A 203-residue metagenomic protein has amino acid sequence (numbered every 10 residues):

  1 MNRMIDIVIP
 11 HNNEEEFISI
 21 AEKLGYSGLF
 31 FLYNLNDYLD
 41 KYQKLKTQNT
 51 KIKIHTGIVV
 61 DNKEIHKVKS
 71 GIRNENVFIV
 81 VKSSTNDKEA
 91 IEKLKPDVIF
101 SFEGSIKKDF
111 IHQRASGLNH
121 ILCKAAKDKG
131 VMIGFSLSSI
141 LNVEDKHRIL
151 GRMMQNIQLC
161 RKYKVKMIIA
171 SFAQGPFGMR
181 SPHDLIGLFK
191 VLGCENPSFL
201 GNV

Functional and structural regions predicted by a protein language model:
M1-L32, N36-I52, I65-E75, K88-V203: Charged catalytic cores and adjacent phosphate/nucleic-acid-binding surfaces used for phosphate/nucleic-acid chemistry
K53-I65, K82-S84: A glycine-rich, hydrophobic loop/mini-helix early in the fold
E75-V81: Acidic/glycine-enriched connector segments
